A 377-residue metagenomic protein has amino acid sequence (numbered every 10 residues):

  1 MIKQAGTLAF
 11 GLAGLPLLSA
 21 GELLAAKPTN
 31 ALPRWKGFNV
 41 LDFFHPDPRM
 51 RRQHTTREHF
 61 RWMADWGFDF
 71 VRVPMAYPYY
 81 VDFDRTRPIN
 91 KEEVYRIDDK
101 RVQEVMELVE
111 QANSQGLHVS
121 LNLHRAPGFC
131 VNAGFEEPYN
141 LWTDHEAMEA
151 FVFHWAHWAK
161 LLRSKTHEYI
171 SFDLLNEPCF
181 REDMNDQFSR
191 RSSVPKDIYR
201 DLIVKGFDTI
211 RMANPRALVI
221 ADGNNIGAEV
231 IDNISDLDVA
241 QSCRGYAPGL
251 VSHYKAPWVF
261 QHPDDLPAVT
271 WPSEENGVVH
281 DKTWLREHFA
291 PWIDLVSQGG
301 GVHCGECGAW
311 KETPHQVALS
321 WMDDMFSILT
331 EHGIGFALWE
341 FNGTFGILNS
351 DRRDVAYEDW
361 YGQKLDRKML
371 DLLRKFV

Functional and structural regions predicted by a protein language model:
I2-E22: N-terminal export signals
L23-R72: N-terminal carbohydrate-binding accessory modules
V40-T55, R87-R96, S252-K282: Acidic/histidine-rich helix-loop elements that form or flank divalent-metal/phosphate-binding sites at the catalytic
F60-F68, E93-L123, F135-S171, L202-I203 (+1 more regions): An active-site-proximal structural segment forming one wall of the substrate-binding cleft that immediately precedes
Y79-K100, P127-E146, E182-R191, L348-D354: Surface-exposed, active-site-proximal loop segments in enzymatic domains
A133, W142-V279, H288-A309, E331-I334: Active-site region of glycoside hydrolase catalytic domains
P314-V377: Aromatic-rich peripheral "rim/lid" segments of glycoside hydrolase catalytic domains that contact and position glycan
